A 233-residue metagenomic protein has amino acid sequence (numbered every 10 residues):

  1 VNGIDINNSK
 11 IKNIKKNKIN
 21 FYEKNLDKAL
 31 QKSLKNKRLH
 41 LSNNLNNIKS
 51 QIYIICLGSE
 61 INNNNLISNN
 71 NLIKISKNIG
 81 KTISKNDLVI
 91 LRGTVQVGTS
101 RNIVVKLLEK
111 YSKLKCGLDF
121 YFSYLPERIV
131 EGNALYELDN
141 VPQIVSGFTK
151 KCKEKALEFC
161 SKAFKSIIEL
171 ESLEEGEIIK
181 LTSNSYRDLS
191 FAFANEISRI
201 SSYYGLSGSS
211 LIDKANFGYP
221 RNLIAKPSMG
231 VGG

Functional and structural regions predicted by a protein language model:
V1-G233: Structural/interface elements that position substrates and couple domains in central-metabolism enzymes
